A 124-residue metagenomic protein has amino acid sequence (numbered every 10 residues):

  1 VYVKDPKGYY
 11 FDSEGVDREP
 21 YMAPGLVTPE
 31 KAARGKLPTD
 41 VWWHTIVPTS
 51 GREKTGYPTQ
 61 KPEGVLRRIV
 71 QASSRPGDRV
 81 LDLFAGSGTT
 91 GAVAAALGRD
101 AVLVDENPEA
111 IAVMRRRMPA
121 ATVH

Functional and structural regions predicted by a protein language model:
V1-A121: Core catalytic lobe of class I
